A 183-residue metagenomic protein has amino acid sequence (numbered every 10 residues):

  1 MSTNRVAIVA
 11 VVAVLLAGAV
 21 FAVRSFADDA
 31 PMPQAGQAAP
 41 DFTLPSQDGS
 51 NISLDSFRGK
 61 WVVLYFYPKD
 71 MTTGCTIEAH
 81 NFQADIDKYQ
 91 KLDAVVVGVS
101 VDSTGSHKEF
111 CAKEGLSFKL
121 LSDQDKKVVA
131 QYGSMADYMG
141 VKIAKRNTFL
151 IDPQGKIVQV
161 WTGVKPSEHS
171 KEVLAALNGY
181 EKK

Functional and structural regions predicted by a protein language model:
R5-A13, G18-D41: N-proximal helix/coil linker or "cap" segments that precede and/or mark the start of modular domains
P33, F42-V62: A short beta-strand-turn-helix
A39-P40, W61, K145-N147: Short loop/turn microsegments at loop-to-beta-strand junctions
D55-T76: Short active-site neighborhood of thiol/selenol oxidoreductases, capturing the structured segment around
M71, T76-L116, Q124-V129: Structural microenvironment flanking redox-active thiols in thiol-disulfide oxidoreductases
L116-F118, M135-Y138, K142-F149: Structural micro-motif
I143-K183: Thiol-/selenol-based redox modules, centered on thioredoxin-like and closely related oxidoreductase domains
